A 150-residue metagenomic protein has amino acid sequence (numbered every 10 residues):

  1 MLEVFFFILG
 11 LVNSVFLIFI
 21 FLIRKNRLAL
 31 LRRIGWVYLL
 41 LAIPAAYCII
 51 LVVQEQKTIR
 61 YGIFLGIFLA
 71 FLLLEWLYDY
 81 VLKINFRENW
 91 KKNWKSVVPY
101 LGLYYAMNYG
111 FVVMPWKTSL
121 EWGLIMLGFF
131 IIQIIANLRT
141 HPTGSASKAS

Functional and structural regions predicted by a protein language model:
M1, N26-A29, E55-I59, I63 (+2 more regions): Juxtamembrane loop-transmembrane helix junctions in multi-pass integral membrane proteins, especially the extracellular
M1-R27: N-terminal signal-anchor/start-transfer transmembrane helix
I8-N13, Y61-L72, T118-F130: Hydrophobic core segments of alpha-helical transmembrane domains in multi-pass membrane proteins
I18-I20, Y78-L82, M107-W116, G128-S147: Membrane-water interface at the C-terminal end of transmembrane alpha helices
A29-L40, E88-V97: Cytoplasmic-side transmembrane-helix entry/capping segments in multi-pass membrane proteins
R33-G62: Membrane-helix boundary elements
A46-E55, Y100-T118: Hydrophobic alpha-helical transmembrane segments in multi-pass integral membrane proteins
G66-D79, W90-V113, I125-I132: Hydrophobic alpha-helical membrane segments
